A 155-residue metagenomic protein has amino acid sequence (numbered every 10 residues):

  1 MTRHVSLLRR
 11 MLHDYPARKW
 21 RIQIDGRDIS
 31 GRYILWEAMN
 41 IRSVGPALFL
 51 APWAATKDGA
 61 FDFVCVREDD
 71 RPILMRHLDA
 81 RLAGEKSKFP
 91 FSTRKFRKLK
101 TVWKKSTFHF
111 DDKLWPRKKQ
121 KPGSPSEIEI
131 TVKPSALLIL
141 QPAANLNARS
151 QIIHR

Functional and structural regions predicted by a protein language model:
M1-R155: Long C-terminal subdomains/extensions of small-metabolite kinases
